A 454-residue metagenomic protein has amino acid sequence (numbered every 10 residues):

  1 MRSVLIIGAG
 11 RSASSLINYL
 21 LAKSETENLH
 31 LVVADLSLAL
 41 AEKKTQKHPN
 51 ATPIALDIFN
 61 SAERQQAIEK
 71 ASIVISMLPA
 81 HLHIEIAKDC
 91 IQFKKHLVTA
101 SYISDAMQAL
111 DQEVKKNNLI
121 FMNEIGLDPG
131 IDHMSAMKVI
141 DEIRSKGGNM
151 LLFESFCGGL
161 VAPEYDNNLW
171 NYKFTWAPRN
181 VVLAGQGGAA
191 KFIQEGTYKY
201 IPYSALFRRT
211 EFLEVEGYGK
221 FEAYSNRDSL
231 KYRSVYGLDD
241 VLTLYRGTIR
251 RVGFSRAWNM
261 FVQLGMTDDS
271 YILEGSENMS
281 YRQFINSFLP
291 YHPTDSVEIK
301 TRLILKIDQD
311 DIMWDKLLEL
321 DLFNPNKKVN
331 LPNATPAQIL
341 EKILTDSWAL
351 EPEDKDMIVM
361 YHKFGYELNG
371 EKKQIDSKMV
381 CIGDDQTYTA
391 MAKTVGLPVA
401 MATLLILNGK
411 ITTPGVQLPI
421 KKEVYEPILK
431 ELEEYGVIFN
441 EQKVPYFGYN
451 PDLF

Functional and structural regions predicted by a protein language model:
V4-G8: Conserved N-terminal Rossmann-fold NAD(P)-binding element of oxidoreductases
S12: Hydrophobic/small residue at the entry helix of a nucleotide-binding pocket
L36-L40, S104: Helix N-cap at the beta1-alpha1 junction of Rossmann-like dinucleotide-binding domains, i.e., the first residues
K47-N60: Rossmann-fold cofactor-recognition segment
I58-K70: Conserved Rossmann-fold cofactor-binding substructure of NAD(P)-dependent oxidoreductases
D89-M107: ADP-ribose/adenylate-binding Rossmann-like module
S101-N123: Rossmann-fold NAD(P)-binding glycine/threonine-rich loop
S145-F454: C-terminal catalytic/substrate-binding lobe primarily of soluble NAD(P)-dependent oxidoreductases
